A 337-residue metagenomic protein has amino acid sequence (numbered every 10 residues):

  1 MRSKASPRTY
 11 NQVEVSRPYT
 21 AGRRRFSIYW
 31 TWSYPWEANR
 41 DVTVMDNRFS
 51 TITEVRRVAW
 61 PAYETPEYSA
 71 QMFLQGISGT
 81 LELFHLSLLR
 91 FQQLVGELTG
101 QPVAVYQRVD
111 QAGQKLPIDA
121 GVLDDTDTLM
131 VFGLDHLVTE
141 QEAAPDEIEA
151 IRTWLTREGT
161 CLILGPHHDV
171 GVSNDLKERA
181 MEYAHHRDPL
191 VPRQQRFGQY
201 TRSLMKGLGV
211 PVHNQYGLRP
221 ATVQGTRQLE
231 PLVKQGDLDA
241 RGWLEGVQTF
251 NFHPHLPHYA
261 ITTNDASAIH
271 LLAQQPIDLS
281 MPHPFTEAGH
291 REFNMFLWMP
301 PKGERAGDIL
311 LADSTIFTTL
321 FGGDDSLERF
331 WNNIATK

Functional and structural regions predicted by a protein language model:
M1-K337: Short, surface-exposed patches at the edges or C-terminal ends of soluble domains, predominantly
